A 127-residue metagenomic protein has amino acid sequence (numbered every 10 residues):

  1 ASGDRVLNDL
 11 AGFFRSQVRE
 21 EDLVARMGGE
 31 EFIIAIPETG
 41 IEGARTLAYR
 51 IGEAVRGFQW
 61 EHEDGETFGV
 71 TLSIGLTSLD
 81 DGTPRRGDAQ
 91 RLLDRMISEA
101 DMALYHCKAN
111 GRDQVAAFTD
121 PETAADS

Functional and structural regions predicted by a protein language model:
A1, M27, T67-T71, D88-R91 (+1 more regions): A generic fold-level signal
A1-R19, A25-G29, I33-I34, I41-Y49 (+2 more regions): Conserved long alpha-helical elements within nucleotide-processing catalytic cores of c-di-GMP signaling and class III
G12-L23, W60-G65, N110-G111: Nucleotide second-messenger and two-component phosphorelay signaling modules
R26, V55-L72: Catalytic core regions of nucleotide second-messenger enzymes
F32, L72-L76: A structural signal for short, well-ordered beta-strand segments
I36-G40, R56, L79-D80, D120: Residue-level recognition of strand-loop junctions within catalytic nucleotide-signaling folds
R45, L79-A116, E122-S127: Catalytic-core segments of nucleotide cyclases and related cyclic-nucleotide turnover enzymes
